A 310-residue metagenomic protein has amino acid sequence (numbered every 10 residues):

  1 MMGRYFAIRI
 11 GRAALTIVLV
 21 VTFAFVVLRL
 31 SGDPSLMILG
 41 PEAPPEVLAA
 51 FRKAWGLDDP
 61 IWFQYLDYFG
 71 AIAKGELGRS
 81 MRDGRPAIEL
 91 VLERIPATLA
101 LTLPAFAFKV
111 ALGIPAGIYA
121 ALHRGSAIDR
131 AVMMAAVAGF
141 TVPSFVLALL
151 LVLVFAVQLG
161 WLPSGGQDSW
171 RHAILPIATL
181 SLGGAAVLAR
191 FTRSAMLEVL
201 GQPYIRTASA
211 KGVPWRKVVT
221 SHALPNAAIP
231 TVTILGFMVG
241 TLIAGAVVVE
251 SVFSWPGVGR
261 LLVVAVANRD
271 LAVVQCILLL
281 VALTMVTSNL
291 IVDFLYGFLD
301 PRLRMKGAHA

Functional and structural regions predicted by a protein language model:
M1-Y5, I17, E89-I128, S144 (+1 more regions): Alpha-helical transmembrane segments of integral membrane proteins, especially multi-pass inner/plasma-membrane
A7-R9, A14, L151: Hydrophobic alpha-helical segments of polytopic membrane proteins
A13, P44, V137, L153 (+3 more regions): Residue-level recognition of pore/gate-forming positions within transmembrane alpha-helices of multi-pass
T16-L66, L159-L175: Hydrophobic alpha-helical transmembrane segments of membrane transport/permease proteins and related membrane-embedded
F23-S31, G56-D59, Y68-G70, M134-P163 (+1 more regions): Membrane-water interface segments at the C-terminal ends of transmembrane alpha-helices in multi-pass inner-membrane
E46, P60, Q64-Y68, I72 (+8 more regions): Generic alpha-helical secondary structure signal
D58-I114: An internal, D/E-rich "acidic patch" concept
I72-E76, Q158, V199: A short secondary-structure junction motif
